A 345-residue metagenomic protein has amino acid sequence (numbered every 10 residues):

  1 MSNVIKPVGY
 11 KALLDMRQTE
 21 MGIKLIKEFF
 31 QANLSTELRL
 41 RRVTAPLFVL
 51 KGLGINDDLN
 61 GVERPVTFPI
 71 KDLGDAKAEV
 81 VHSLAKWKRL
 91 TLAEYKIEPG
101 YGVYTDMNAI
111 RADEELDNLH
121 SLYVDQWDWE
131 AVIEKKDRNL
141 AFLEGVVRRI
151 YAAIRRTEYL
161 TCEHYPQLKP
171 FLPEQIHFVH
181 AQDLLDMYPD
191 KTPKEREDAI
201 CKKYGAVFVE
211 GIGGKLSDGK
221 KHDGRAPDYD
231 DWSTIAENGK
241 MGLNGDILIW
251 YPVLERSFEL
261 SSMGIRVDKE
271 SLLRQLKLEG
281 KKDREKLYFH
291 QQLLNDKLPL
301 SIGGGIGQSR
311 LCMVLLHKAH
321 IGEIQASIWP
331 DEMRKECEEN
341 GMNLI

Functional and structural regions predicted by a protein language model:
S2-H120, D128-V132: Class II aminoacyl-tRNA synthetase-like tRNA-binding/catalytic domains
M21-L25, F29, R138-G145, Y288 (+2 more regions): Generic recognition of stable, solvent-exposed alpha-helical segments in well-folded globular domains
K24-I26, F30-L34, F68, A78-V80 (+7 more regions): Generic structural hydrophobic/aromatic packing signal, biased to beta-strands
L34-R41, I150-T161, A319: A generic secondary-structure signal for well-formed alpha-helical elements
L47-K51, P166-L172, I212, E332-R334: A glycine-rich phosphate-binding loop feature that marks nucleotide/adenosyl-phosphate handling sites
T105-A199: Extended, charged alpha-beta segments that form solvent-exposed binding/catalytic grooves in nucleic-acid-handling
I110, A181-I345: A translation/RNA-centric and nucleic-acid-associated enzymatic feature enriched in Class II aminoacyl-tRNA synthetases
